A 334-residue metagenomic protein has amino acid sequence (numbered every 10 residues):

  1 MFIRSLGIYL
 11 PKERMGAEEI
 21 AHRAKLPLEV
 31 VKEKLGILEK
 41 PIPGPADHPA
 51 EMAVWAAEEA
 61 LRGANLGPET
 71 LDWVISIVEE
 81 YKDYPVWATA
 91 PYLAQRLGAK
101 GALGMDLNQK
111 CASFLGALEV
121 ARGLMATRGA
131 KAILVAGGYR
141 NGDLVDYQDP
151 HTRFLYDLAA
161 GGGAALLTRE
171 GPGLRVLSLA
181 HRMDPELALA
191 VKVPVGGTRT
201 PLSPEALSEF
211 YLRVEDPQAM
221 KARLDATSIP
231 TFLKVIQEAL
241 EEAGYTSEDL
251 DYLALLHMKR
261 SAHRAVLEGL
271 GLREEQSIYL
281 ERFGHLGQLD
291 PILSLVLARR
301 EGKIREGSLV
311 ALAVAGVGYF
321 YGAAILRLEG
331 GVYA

Functional and structural regions predicted by a protein language model:
M1-P45, H151-R223, K234, R327-A334: Condensing-enzyme catalytic core mediating Claisen C-C bond formation in acyl metabolism
I3, A46-K110, L115, E242-H263: Conserved beta-ketoacyl condensing-enzyme motif
I3-S5, V31, A60, V74 (+7 more regions): Buried hydrophobic positions in well-ordered alpha/beta secondary-structure cores of metabolic enzymes
I8-Y9, I77-K82, Q109-A112, G137-G142 (+2 more regions): Acidic, glycine-rich active-site loops and adjacent beta-strand->loop/helix elements that engage anionic groups
A24-E33, Y84-G98, V135-L144, P204-E209 (+1 more regions): Acidic-glycine-rich active-site phosphate/pyrophosphate-binding loop
I37-E39, W73-S76, Q95-N108, L144-D149 (+1 more regions): Glycine/charged-rich beta-loop-alpha catalytic/anionic-binding loops adjacent to active sites
A50, V54-A57, Y81-K82, K100 (+4 more regions): Claisen-condensing/thiolase-fold acyl-transfer catalytic domains that form or cleave C-C bonds in fatty acid
A126-G161: Flexible, glycine-rich active-site loops centered on histidine and acidic residues that chelate a metal or position
